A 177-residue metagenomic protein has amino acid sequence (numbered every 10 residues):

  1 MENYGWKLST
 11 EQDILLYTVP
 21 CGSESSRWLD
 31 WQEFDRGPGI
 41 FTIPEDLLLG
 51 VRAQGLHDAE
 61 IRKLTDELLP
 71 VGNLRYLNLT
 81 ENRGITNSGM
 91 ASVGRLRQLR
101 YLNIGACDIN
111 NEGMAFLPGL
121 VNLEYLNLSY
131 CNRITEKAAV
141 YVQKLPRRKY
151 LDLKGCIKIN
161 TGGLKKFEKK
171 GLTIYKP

Functional and structural regions predicted by a protein language model:
M1-G105: LRR N-terminal entry segment and analogous cap-like coil->beta motifs
M1-L15, I157, K166-E168, T173-P177: STAS-like cytosolic regulatory interaction modules
P20-G22, F41-G50, L69-Y76, G94-Y101 (+5 more regions): Leucine-rich repeat
E60-L64, I85-G89, I109-G113, I134-A138 (+1 more regions): The leucine-rich repeat
T86, L102, N110, A115-F116 (+2 more regions): Extended, compositionally simple hydrophobic/Ser/Thr-rich segments that build repetitive fibrous architectures
S129-Y130, G155: Consensus positions within tandem repeat domains that build extended binding/scaffold surfaces
